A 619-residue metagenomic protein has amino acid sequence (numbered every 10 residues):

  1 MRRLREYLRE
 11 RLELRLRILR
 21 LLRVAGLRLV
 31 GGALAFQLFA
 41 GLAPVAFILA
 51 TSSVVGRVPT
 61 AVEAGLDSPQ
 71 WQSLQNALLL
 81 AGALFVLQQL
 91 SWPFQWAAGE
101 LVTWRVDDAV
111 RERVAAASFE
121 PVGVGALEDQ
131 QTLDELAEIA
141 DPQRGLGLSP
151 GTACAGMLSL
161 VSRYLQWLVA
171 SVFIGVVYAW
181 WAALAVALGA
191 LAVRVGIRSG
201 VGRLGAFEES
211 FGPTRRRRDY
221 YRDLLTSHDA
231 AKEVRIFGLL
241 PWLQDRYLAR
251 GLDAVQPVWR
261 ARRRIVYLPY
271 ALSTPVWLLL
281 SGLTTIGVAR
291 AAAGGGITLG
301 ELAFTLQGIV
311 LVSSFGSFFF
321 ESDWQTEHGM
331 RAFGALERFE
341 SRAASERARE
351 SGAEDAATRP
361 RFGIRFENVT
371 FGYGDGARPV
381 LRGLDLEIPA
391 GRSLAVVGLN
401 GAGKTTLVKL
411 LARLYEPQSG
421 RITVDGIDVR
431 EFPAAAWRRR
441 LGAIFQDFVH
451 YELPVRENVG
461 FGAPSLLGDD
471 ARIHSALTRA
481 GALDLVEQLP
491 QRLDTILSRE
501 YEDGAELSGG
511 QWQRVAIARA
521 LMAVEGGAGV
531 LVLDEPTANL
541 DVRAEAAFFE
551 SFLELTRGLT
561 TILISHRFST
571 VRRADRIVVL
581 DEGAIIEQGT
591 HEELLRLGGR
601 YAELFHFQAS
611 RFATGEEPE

Functional and structural regions predicted by a protein language model:
M1-P44, E63-A77, Q95, Q131-V169 (+3 more regions): Membrane-integrated ABC transporters
R23-L27, A140-A153, P213, T226 (+6 more regions): An intracellular "coupling" helix at the cytosolic face of ABC transporter transmembrane type-1 domains
G31-F94, Y164, L168-V201, L279-G300: Transmembrane helix-loop-helix hairpins at lipid-water interfaces of multipass membrane proteins, especially the type-1
L136, P379, L483-V515, L521-P536 (+2 more regions): ABC-fold ATPase nucleotide-binding domain signature/coupling loops
L239, T305-S341, A471: Cytosolic ends of transmembrane helices, especially the final helix of ABC transmembrane type-1 domains
A412: Helix-to-loop junction immediately C-terminal to a conserved catalytic motif
R421-T423, R456-E502, G558: ABC ATPase nucleotide-binding domain helical subdomain, centered on the C-loop/LSGGQ "ABC signature"
E550, G558, R567-E619: C-terminal portion of ABC ATPase nucleotide-binding domains
